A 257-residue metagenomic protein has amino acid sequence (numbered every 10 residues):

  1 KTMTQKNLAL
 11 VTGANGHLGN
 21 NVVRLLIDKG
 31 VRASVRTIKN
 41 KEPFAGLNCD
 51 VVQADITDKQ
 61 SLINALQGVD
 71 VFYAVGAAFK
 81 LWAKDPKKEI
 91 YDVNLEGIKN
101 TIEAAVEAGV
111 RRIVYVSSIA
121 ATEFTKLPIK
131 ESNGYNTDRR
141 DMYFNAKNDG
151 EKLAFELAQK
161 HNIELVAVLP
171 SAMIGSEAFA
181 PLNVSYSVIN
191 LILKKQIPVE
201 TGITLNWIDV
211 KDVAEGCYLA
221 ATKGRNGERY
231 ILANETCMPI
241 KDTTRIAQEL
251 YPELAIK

Functional and structural regions predicted by a protein language model:
N7-K29: N-terminal Rossmann NAD(P)H-binding glycine-rich loop of SDR-like oxidoreductase domains
I38-E96: NAD(P)H-binding glycine-rich loop region in Rossmannoid oxidoreductase-like domains and their noncatalytic homologs
A74, A78, K84-Y143: Conserved Rossmann-fold NAD(P)-dependent oxidoreductase catalytic core, especially the SDR/UDP-sugar
S117, G150-S176: Conserved beta-loop-beta element that borders a ligand/cofactor-binding pocket
N136-T137, A180, S187-I208, D212: A conserved pocket-lining segment of Rossmann-fold NAD(P)-dependent short-chain dehydrogenase/reductase
A146: Active-site helix of classical SDR
K160-E164, G175-V188, A220-Y230: Glycine/proline-rich active-site loop of Rossmann-fold NAD(P)-dependent oxidoreductases
T204, A214-K257: Mid/C-terminal beta-alpha module of Rossmann-like enzyme folds, strongest in SDR-family dehydrogenases/epimerases
